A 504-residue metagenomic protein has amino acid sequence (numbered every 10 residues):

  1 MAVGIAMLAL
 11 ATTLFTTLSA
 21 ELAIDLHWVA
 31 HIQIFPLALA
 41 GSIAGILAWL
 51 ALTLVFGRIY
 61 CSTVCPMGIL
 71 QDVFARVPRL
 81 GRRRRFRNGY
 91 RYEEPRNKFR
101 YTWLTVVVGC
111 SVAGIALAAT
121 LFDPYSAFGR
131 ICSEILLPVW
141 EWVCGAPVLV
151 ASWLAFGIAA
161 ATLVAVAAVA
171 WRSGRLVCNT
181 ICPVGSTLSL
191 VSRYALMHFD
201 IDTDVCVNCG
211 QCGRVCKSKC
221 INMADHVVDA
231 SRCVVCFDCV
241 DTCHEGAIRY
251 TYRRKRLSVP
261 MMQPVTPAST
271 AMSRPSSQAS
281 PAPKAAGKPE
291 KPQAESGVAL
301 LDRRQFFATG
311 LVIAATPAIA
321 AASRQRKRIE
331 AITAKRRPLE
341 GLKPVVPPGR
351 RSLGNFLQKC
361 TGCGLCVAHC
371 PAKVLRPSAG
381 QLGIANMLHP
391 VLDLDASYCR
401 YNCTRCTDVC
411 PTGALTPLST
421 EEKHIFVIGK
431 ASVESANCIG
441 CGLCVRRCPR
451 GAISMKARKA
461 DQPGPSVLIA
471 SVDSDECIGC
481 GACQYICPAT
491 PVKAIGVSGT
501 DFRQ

Functional and structural regions predicted by a protein language model:
M1-H226, S231-R232, D238-Q504: Non-ligating segments of multi-cofactor redox enzymes
